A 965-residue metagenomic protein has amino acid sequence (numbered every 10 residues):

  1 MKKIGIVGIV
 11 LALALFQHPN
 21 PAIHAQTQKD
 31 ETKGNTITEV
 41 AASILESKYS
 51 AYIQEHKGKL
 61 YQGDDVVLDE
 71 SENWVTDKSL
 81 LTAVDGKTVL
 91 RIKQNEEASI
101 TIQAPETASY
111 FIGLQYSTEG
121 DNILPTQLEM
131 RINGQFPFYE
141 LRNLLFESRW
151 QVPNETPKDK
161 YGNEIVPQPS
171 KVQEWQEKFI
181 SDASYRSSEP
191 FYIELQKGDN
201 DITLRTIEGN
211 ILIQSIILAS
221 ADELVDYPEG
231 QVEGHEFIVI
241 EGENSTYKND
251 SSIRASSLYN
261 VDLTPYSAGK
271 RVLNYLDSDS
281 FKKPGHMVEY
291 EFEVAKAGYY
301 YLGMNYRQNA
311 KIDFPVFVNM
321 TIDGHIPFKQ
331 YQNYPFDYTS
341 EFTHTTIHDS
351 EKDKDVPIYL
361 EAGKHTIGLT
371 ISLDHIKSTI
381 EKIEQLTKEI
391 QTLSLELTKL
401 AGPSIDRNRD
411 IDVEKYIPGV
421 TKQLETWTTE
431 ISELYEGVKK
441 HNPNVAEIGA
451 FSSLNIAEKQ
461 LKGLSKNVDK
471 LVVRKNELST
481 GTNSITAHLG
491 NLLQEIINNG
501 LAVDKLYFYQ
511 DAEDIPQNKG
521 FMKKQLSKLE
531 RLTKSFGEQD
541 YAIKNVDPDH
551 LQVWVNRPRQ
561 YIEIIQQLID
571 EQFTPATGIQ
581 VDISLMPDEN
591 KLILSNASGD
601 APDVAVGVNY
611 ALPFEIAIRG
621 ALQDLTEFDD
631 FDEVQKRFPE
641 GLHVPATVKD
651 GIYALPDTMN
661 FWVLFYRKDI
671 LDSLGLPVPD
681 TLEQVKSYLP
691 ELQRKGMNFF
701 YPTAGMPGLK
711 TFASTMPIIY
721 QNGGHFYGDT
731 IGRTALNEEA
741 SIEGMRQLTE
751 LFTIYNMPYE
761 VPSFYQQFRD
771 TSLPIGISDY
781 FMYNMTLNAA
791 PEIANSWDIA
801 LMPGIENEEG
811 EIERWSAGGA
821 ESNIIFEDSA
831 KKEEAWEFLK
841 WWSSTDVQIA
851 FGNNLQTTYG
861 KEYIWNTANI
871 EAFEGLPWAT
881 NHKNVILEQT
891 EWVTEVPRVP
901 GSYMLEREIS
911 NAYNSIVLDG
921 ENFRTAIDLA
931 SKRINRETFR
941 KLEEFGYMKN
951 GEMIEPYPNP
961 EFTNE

Functional and structural regions predicted by a protein language model:
Q26-Y507: Extracytoplasmic
E106, K296, A790-Y863, E891-R898: Extracytoplasmic/periplasmic substrate-recognition and gating elements
F328, I448-G449, N455, V473-E477 (+2 more regions): C-terminal capping/gating helix-and-loop segments adjacent to ligand/active sites or protein-protein/ligand interfaces
K528-D547, Y610-V663, Q684-Y688, A794-P803 (+1 more regions): Hinge/lid segment of periplasmic solute-binding proteins
E571-E640, D669-P677, Q767, T771-I775 (+3 more regions): Extracytoplasmic "Venus flytrap"/periplasmic binding protein-like
A617-G620, P639-V678, E683, M697 (+5 more regions): Periplasmic solute-binding protein
T730-V761: Glycine-centered hinge/linker elements that transmit conformational signals in sensory and ligand-binding systems
W797-G804, N853-S915, E943, Y947-E965: Long, aromatic- and glycine/proline-rich binding clefts that accommodate carbohydrate-like moieties
